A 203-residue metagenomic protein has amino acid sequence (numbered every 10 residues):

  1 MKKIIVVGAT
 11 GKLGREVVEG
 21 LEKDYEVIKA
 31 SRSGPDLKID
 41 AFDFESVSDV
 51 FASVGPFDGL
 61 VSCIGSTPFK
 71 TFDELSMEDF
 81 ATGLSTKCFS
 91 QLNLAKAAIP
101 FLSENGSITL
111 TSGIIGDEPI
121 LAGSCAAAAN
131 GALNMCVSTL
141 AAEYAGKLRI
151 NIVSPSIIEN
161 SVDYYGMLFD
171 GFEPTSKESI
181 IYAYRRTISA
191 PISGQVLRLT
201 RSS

Functional and structural regions predicted by a protein language model:
V6-G20: N-terminal Rossmann NAD(P)H-binding glycine-rich loop of SDR-like oxidoreductase domains
A30-E45: Rossmann-fold cofactor-recognition segment
D36, G83-L84: A hydrophobic alpha-helix adjacent to the NAD(P)-binding/active-site core of NAD(P)-dependent oxidoreductases, strongly
V61-K70: Conserved NAD(P)H cofactor-binding loop of Rossmann-fold oxidoreductase domains
T71-F72, D79-A81: Substrate-binding pocket helix/loop in short-chain dehydrogenase/reductase
G83, N93, S107-A145, S154-I157: Catalytic loop of short-chain dehydrogenase/reductase
I152-S154, E159-N160, M167-S203: C-terminal helical subdomain
